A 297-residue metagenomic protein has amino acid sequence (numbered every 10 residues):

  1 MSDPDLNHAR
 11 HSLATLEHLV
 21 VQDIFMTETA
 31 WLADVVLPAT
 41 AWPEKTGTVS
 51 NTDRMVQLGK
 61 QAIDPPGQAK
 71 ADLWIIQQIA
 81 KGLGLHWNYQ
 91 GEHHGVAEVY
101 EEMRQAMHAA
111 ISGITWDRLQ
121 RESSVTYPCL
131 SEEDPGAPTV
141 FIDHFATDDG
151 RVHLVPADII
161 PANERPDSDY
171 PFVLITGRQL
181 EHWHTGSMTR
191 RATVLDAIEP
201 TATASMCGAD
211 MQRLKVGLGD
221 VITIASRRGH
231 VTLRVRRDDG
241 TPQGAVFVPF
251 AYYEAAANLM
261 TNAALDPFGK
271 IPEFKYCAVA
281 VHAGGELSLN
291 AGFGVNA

Functional and structural regions predicted by a protein language model:
M1, F25-T27, A41-E44, A62-D64 (+9 more regions): Short, glycine-/Ser/Thr-/acidic-enriched flexible segments
M1-A14, M55: Glycine-rich, anion-gripping cofactor-binding loops and their flanking helix/strand elements in enzyme active sites
H8, L16-H18, Q22-T27, Q61-K81: Phosphate/diphosphate-binding loops
V20, V35-L37, A204: Hydrophobic/aromatic beta-strand patches that form the interior of the parallel beta-sheet core in alpha/beta enzyme
F25-K60: Flexible glycine/proline-rich, aromatic-decorated loop/lid segments
M55, V155, L174-T176, I224-V231 (+1 more regions): Flexible, low-hydrophobicity surface segments
P66-E122, T185, T189-S205, A209-A297: Long, contiguous, secondary-structure-rich segments that constitute the structural scaffold of globular domains
V96-V194: Long, low-complexity segments enriched in small/aliphatic residues
